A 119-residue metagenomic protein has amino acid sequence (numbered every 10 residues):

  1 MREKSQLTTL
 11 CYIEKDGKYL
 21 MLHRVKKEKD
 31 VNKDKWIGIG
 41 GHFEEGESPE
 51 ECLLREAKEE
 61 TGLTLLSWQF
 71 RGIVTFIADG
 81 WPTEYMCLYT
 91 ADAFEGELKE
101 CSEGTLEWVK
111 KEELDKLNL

Functional and structural regions predicted by a protein language model:
M1-L20, F43: Conserved N-terminal beta-strand and adjoining loop/helix that marks the start of the Nudix/MutT-like hydrolase domain
R2-E3, K35, G80-Y85: A generic structural micro-feature
E3, C11, K27-K29, E97-K99: Short secondary-structure boundary/capping segments
Q6, E14, D30-V31, W81-T83 (+1 more regions): A generic fold-level signal
I13-K15, H23, T90-A93: Residue-level signal for short segments within beta-strands and strand-turn junctions of well-structured beta-sheet
Y19-E59, I73: Conserved Nudix-box catalytic region and its N-terminal flanking loop in Nudix hydrolases and closely related
F43-L66, F76-L119: Unchanged
